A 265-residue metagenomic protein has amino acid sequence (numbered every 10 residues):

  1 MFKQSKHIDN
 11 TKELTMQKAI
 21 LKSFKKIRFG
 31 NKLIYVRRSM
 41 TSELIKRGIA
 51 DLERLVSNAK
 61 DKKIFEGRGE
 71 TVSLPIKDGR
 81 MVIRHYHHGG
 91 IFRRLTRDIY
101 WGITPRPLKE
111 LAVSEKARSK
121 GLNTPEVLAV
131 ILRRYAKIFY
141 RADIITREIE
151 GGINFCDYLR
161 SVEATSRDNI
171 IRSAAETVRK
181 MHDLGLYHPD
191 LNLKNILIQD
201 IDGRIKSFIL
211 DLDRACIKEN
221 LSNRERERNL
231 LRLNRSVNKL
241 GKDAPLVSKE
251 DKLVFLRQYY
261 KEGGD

Functional and structural regions predicted by a protein language model:
M1-T15: N-terminal amphipathic/basic-hydrophobic helices that include classical n-h-c signal peptides and signal-anchor
M16-K60: Juxta-kinase regulatory segment immediately upstream of eukaryotic protein kinase catalytic domains
G48-I153, D183: Conserved ATP-binding subdomain of kinase catalytic cores across diverse folds
R93-D98, D157-S161, N220-S222: Short acidic, glycine/proline-rich loop/turn micro-motifs
P107, V113-K116, K120-N123, C156-P189: Conserved kinase catalytic-core helix
R133-R134, I198-D202: Short, low-complexity Ser/Thr-rich regulatory SLiMs
L191, I196-I198: Hydrophobic residue at the +6 position relative to the catalytic HRD Asp in the kinase catalytic loop
I205-D265: C-lobe/activation-segment region of protein kinase-like
